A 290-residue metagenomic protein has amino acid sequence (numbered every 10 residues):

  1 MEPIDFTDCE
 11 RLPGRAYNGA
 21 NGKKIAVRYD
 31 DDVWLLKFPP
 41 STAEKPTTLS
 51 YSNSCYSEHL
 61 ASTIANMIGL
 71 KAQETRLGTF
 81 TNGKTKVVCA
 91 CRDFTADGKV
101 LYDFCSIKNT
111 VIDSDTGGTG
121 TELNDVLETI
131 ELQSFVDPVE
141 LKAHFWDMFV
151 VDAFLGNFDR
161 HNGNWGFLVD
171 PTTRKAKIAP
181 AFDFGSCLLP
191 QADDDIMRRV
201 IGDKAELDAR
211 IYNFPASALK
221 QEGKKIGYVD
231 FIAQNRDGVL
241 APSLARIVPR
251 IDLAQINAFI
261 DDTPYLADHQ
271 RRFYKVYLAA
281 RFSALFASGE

Functional and structural regions predicted by a protein language model:
M1-D113: Conserved ATP-binding subdomain of kinase catalytic cores across diverse folds
E2, D8-L12, N124-P138, D193-I196 (+1 more regions): A short, terminal or domain-edge coil/loop segment
A16, N53-C55, A143-H144, A267 (+1 more regions): Aromatic-acidic/polar surface patches that form glycan- and anion
H59-M67, A143-V151, V276, A280-S283: A broad, structural surface signal
N66, D170-E290: C-terminal catalytic region of ATP-dependent kinase domains
T75-G83, H161-P171, E290: Short alpha-helical "patches" and their helix-cap loops
D93-F149, A258-T263, A284: ATP-dependent phospho-/nucleotidyl transfer catalytic cores
N124-D193: Conserved kinase catalytic-core segment
